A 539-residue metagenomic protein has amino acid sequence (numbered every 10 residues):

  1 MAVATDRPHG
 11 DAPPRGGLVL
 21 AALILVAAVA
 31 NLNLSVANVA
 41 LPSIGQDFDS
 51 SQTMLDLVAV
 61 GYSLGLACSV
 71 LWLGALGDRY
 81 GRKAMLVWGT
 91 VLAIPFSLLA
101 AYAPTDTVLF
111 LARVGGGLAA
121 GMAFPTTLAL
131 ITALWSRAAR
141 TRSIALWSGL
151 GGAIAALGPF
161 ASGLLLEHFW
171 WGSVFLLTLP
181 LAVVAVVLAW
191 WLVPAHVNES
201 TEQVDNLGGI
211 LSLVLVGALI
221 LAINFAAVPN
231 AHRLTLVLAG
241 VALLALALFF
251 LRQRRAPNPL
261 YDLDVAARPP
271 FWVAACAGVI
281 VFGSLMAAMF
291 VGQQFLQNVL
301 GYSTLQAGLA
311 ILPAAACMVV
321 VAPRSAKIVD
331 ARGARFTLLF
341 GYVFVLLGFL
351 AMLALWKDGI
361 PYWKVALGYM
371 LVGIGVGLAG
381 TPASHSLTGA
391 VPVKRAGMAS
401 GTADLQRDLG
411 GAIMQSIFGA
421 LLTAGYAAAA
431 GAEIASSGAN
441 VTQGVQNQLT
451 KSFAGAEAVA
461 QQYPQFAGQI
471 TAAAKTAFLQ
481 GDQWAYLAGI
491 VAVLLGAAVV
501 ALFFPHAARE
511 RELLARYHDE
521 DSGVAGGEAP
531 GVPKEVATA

Functional and structural regions predicted by a protein language model:
G16-L32, A37-V39, Q52, S173 (+5 more regions): 12-transmembrane solute porter fold
N33, G65-S69, A119, L150-I154 (+3 more regions): MFS transmembrane alpha-helix packing/gate-lining sites
A40-C68, V108, L305-L309: Extracellular/periplasmic helix-loop-helix junction of adjacent transmembrane segments in MFS-like secondary
I44-G45, L76-G77, A161-F169, I223 (+3 more regions): Interfacial helix-cap and linker-helix signal at transmembrane-aqueous boundaries of multi-pass secondary transporters
V60-G74, F124, L128, L312-R324: Central cavity-lining transmembrane alpha-helices of secondary-active solute carriers, predominantly the Major
V70-L207, F225, V393: Helix-loop-helix hairpins in multi-pass membrane proteins, especially solute transporters
P180-V197, V214-F225, V241-R255, G496-F504: C-terminal membrane-cytosol helix-exit motif in multi-pass small-molecule transporters
A403, R407-P505, R509-A539: Hydrophobic transmembrane architecture of multi-pass small-molecule transporters
